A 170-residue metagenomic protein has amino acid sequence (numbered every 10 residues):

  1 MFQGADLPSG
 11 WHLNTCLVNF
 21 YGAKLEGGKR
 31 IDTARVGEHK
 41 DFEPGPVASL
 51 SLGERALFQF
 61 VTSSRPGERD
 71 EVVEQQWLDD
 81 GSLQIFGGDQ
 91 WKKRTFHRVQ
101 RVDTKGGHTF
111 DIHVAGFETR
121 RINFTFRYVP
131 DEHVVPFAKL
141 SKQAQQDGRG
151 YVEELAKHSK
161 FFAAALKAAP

Functional and structural regions predicted by a protein language model:
G4, L25-E26, I112: Nucleic-acid-interacting cores, centered on viral/eukaryotic replication and modification enzymes
L7: Core nucleotidyl-transferase/polymerase catalytic module
H12-T95: Catalytic core of non-heme Fe(II) oxygenases with the double-stranded beta-helix
V61-P170: Catalytic core of Fe(II)/2-oxoglutarate
